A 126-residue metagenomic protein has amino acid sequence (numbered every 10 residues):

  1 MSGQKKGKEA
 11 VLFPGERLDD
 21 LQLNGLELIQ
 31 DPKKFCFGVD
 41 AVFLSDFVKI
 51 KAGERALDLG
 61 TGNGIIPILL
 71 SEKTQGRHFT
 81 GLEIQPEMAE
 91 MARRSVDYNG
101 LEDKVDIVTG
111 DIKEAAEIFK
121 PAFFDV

Functional and structural regions predicted by a protein language model:
M1-E16, Q30: N-terminal auxiliary segments of SAM/dcSAM-dependent transferases
P14-G15, Q30, A41-F43, P67 (+1 more regions): A generic local structural motif
D19, F37, A122: Residues that recognize and position ribonucleotide moieties
D19-P32: Conserved class I S-adenosyl-L-methionine
Q22, G38, Q75: Short loop/turn elements that form and flank the Walker-type P-loop nucleotide-binding site in RecA-like NTPase cores
E27-I29, C36, D58-G60: Short, conserved beta-strand segments within well-ordered enzyme catalytic domains that often line or immediately flank
Q30-I50: Conserved SAM-binding loop and adjacent beta-strand
F47-V126: Conserved SAM/SAH cofactor-binding pocket of Class I
